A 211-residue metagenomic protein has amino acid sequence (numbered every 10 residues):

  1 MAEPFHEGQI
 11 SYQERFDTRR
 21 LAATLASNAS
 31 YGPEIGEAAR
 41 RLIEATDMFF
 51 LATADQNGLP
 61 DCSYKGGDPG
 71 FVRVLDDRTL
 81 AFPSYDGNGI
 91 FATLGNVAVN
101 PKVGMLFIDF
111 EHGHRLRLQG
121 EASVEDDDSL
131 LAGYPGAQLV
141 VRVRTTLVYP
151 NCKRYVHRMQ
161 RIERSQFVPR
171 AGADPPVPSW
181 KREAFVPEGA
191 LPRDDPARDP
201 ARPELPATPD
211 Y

Functional and structural regions predicted by a protein language model:
M1-Y211: Binding-site signature for planar aromatic cofactors or substrates
